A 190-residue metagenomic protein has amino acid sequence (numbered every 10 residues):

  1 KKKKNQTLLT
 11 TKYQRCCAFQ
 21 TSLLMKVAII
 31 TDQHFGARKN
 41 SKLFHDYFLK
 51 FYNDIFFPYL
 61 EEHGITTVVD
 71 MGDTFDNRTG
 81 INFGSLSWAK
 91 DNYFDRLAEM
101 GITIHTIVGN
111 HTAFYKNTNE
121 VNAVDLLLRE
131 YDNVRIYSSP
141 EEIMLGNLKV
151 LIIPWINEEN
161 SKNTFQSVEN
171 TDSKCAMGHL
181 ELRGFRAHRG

Functional and structural regions predicted by a protein language model:
K1-T7, K12: Polybasic, lysine-rich low-complexity intrinsically disordered segments
C16-C17: Cysteine-centered motifs
K26, Q33, A37-E142: Core catalytic region of metal-dependent phosphoesterases/phosphodiesterases, especially metallo-beta-lactamase-like
A28, V68-D70, L151, A176: Hydrophobic positions in the central parallel beta-sheet of the AAA+
T31-H34, L180: Short, small-residue-rich loop/turn micro-motifs
T106, N110-G190: Conserved catalytic scaffold of divalent metal-dependent phosphoesterases
